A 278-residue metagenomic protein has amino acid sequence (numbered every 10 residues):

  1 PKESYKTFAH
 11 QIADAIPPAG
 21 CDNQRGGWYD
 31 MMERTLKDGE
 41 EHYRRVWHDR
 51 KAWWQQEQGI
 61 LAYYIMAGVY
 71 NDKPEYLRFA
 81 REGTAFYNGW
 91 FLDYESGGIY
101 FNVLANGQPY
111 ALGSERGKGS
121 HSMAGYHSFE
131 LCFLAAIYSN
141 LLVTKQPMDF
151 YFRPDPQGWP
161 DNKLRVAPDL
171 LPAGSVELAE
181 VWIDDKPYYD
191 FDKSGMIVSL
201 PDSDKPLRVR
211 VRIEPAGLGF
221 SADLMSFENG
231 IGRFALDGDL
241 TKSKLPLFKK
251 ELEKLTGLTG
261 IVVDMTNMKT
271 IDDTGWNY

Functional and structural regions predicted by a protein language model:
P1-G217: Glycan-recognition and catalytic cores of secretory/periplasmic carbohydrate-active enzymes
Q24, L236, D273: Short glycine/serine/threonine-biased micro-segments
Q55, N229-G230, G257: Residue-level preference for short coil/turn positions at secondary-structure junctions
V181, V209-V211, A222, F234 (+1 more regions): Hydrophobic beta-strand residues in large extracellular and virion-surface proteins
L207, A235, K269-T270: Secondary-structure boundary/capping motif
L218-A235: Short beta-strand/loop segment at the start of cytosolic alpha/beta domains
D239-Y278: Amphipathic alpha-helical interaction surfaces in cytosolic regulatory modules
